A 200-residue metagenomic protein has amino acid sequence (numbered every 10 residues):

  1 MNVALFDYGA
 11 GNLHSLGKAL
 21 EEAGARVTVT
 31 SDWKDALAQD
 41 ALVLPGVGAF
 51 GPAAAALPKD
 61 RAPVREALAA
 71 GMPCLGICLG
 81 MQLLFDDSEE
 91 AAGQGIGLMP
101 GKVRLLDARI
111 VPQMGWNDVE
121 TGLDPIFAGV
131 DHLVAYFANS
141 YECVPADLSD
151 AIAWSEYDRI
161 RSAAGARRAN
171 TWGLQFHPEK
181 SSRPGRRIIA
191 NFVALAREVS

Functional and structural regions predicted by a protein language model:
M1-A4: Extreme N-terminal starter segment of soluble prokaryotic enzymes
R26, A41, P73-L75, V134: Structural signature of beta-strand start/N-cap positions in the alpha/beta core of ABC transporter nucleotide-binding
V27-Q39: Short acidic low-complexity segments
V43-P45, G173: Structural motif
G48-W116: Cysteine-nucleophile active-site neighborhood
D86-R159: Pocket-forming structural segment of enzyme catalytic cores
C143-S200: C-terminal and late-domain segments of enzyme folds
